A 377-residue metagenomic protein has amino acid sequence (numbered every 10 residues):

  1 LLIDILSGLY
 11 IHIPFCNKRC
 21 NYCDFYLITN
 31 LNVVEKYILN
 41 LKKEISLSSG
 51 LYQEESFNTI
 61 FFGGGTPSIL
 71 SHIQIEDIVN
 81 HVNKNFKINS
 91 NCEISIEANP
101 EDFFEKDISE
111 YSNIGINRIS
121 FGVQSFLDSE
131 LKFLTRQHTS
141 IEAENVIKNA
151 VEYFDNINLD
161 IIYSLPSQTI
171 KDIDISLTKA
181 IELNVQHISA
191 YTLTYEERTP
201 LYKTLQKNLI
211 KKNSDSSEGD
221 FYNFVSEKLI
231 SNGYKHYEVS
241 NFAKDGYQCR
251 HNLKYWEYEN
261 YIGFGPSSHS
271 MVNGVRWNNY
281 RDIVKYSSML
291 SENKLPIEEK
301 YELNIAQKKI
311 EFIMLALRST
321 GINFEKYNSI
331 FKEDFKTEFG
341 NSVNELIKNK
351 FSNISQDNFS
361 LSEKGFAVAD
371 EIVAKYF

Functional and structural regions predicted by a protein language model:
D4-L6, L27-G50, E55-E333: C-terminal scaffold of the Radical SAM
G8-H12: Short, hydrophobic/glycine-enriched beta-strand segments
P14-F25: Local cysteine-cluster metal-coordination motifs and their immediate loop/turn environment, predominantly Fe-S cluster
E333-I347: Short amphipathic alpha-helical interaction segments
I347-D357: A short, conserved structural fragment
N358-S362: Minor-groove-contacting beta-hairpin "wing" of winged helix-turn-helix DNA-binding domains
K364-F377: Short, amphipathic alpha-helical interaction segments positioned at domain boundaries
